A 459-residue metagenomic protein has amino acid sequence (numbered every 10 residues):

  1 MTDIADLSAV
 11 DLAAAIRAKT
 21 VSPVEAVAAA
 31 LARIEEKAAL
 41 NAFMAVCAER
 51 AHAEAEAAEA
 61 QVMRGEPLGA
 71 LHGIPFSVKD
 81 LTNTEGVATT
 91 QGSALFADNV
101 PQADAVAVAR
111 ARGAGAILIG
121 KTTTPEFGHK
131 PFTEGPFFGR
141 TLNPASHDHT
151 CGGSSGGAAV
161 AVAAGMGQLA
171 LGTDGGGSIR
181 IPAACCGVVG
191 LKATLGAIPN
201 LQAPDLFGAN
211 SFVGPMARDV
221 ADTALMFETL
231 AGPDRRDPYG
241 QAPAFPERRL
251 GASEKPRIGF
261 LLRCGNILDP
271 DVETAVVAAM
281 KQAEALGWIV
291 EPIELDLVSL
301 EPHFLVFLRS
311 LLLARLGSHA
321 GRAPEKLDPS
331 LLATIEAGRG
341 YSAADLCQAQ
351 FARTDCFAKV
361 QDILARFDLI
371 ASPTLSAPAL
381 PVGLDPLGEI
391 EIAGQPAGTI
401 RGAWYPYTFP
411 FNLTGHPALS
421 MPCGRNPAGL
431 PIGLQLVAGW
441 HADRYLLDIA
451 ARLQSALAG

Functional and structural regions predicted by a protein language model:
M1-A53, A285-G287, G459: An N-terminal boundary/leader segment
K19, A30, G73, G113 (+3 more regions): Glycine-rich, small-residue loops and helix-cap segments that act as flexible hinges at active-site edges
T20-A28, E56, R248, P270-E294 (+2 more regions): Acyltransferase
A30, A51, G73, K79 (+6 more regions): Conserved hydrophobic/aromatic pocket- or pore-lining residues that grip, position, or stack substrates in active sites
A51, Q61-P136: Acidic/His- and Gly-rich active-site-bordering loop/insert found across diverse amide/peptide-bond hydrolases
L71-Q91, A252-L261, F307-Q361, T374-A377 (+2 more regions): Short helix-loop capping/hinge segments that flank enzyme active sites or metal/cofactor-binding pockets
A103-L230, N412-L413, P417-G424, L430-G433: Short glycine/serine-rich loop segments
K192-V277, A456-G459: A short helix-breaking turn/cap at a secondary-structure junction
